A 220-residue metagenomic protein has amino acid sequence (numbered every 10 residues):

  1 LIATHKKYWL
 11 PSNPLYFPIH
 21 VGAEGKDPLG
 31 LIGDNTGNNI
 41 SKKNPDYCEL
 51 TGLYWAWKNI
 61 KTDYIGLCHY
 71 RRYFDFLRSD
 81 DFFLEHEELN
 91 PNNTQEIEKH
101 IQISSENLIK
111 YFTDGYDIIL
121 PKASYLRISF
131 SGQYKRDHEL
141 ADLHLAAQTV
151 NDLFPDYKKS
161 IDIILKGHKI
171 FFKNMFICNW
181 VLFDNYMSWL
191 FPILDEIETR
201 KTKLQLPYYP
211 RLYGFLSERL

Functional and structural regions predicted by a protein language model:
L1-L220: ER/Golgi luminal nucleotide-sugar-dependent glycosyltransferases, focusing on the catalytic module
